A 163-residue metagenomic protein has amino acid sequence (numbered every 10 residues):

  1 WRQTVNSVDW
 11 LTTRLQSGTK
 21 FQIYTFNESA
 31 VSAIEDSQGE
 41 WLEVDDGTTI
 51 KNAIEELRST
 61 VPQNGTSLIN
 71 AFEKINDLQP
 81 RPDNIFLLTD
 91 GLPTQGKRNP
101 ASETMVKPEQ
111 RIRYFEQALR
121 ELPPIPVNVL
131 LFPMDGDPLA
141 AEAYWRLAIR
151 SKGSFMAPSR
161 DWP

Functional and structural regions predicted by a protein language model:
W1-E40, A71-F72, N76, R81-T89 (+1 more regions): Von Willebrand factor
W1-V5, S29-E35, T49, A53 (+3 more regions): Divalent-cation-coordinating short motifs within acidic/hydroxyl- or histidine-rich contexts, strongest in von
V5-T12, I50-I54, L68-E73, E109-E116 (+1 more regions): Extracytoplasmic/secreted envelope proteins and their assembly/folding machinery, especially bacterial periplasmic
D9-K20, E55-P62, E73-R81, P93 (+2 more regions): Sec-exported extracytoplasmic/periplasmic mature domains
V31, W41-P82, F86, P93-T94 (+1 more regions): Von Willebrand factor
S59, G91-R150, M156-P158: VWA/integrin I-like adhesion module and closely mimicked acidic/polar interface patches used
N84-F86, F155-P158: Short hydrophobic alpha-helical runs that function as membrane-insertion/retention elements
D161-P163: Short, solvent-exposed mixed-charge patches
